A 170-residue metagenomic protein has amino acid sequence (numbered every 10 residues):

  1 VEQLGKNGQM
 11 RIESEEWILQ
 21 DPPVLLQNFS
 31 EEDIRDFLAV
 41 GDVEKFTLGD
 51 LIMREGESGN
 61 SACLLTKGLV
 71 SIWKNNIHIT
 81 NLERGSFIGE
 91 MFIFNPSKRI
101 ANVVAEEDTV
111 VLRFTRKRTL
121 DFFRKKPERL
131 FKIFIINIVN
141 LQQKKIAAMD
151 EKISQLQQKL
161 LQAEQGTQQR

Functional and structural regions predicted by a protein language model:
V1-R170: Cytosolic regulatory regions built on CNB/CRP/Popeye-like sensor folds
